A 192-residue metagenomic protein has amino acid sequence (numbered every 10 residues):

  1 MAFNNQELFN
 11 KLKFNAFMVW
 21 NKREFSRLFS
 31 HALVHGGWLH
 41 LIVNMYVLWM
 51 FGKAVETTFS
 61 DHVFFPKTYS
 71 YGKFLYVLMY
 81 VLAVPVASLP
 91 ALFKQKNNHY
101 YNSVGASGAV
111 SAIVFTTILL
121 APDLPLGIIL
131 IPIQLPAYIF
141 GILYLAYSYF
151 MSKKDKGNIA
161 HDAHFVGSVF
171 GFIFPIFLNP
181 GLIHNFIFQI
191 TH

Functional and structural regions predicted by a protein language model:
M1-H192: A detector for small-residue-rich transmembrane helices and their helix-helix packing motifs
